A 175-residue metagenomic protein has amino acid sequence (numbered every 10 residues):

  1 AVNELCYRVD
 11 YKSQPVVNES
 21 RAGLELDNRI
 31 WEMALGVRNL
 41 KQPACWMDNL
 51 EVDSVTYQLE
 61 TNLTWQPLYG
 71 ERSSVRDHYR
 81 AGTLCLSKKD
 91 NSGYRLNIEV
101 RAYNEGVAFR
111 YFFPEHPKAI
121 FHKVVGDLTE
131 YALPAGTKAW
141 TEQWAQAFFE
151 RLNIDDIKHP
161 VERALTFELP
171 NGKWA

Functional and structural regions predicted by a protein language model:
A1-A175: N-terminal accessory beta-strand-rich subdomains and adjacent acidic, glycine-rich linkers that precede catalytic cores
